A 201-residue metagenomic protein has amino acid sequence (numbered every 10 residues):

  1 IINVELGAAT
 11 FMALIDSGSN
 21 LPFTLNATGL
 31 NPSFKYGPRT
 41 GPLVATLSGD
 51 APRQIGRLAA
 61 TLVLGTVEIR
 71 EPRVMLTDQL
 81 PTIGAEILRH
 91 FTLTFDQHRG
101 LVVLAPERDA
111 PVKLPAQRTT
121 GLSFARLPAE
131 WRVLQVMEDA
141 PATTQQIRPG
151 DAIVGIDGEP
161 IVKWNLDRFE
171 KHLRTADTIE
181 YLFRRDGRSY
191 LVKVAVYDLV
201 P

Functional and structural regions predicted by a protein language model:
I1-P201: Pepsin/retropepsin-fold aspartyl endopeptidases
